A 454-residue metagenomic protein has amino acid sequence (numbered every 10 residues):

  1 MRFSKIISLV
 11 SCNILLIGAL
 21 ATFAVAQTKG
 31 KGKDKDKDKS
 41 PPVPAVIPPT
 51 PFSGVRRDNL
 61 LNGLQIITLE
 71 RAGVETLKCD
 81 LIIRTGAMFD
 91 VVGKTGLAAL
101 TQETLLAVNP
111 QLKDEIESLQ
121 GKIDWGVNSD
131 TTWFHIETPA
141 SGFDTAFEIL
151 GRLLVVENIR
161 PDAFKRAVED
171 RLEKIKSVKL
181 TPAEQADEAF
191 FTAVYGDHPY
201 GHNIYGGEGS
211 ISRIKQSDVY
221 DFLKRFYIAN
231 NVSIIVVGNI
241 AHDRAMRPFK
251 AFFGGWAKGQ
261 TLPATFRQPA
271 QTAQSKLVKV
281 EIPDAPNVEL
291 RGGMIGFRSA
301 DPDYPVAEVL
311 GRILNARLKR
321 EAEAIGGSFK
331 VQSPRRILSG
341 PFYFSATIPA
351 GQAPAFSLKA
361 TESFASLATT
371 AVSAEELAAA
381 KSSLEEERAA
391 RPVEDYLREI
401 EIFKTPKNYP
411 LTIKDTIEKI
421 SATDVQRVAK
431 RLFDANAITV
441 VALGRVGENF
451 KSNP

Functional and structural regions predicted by a protein language model:
Q27-K31, K35-P48, S233-G238, A346 (+1 more regions): C-terminal regions of mature proteins
K29, L106, K113, E117-F222 (+2 more regions): Acidic/histidine-enriched segments that form metal/cofactor-coordinating and catalytic pocket/exosite environments
G30-K31, D36-P44, G196, Y200 (+4 more regions): An aromatic/glycine/proline-enriched structural segment found at the starts of mature extracellular/organellar domains
D38-D58, T192-V232, A264-P269, R388 (+1 more regions): Histidine-acidic residue clusters that define the catalytic metal-binding segment of zinc metallopeptidase domains
P44, P48-D80: Mature N-terminal segment immediately following signal peptide/propeptide cleavage in secreted/periplasmic
K78-A140, I204, I313-S328: M16/MPP (pitrilysin/insulinase) zinc-metallopeptidase core fold and M16-derived inactive scaffolds
E117, R291-I295, G311-I348: A structural supersecondary motif
L172-A189, Q268-N287, R320-I325, L367-L411 (+1 more regions): Short acidic/His-enriched helical or mixed secondary-structure segments at domain edges of catalytic enzymes and some
